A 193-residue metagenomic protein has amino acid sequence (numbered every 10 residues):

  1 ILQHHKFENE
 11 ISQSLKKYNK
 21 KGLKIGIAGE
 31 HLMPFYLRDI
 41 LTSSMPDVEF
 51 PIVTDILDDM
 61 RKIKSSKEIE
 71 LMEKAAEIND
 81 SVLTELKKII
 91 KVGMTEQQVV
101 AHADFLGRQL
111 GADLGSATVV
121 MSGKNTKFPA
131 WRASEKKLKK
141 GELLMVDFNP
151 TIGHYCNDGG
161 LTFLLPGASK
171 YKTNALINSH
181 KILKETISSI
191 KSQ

Functional and structural regions predicted by a protein language model:
I1-Q193: Active-site neighborhoods and metal-handling regions in enzymes and metal-associated proteins
